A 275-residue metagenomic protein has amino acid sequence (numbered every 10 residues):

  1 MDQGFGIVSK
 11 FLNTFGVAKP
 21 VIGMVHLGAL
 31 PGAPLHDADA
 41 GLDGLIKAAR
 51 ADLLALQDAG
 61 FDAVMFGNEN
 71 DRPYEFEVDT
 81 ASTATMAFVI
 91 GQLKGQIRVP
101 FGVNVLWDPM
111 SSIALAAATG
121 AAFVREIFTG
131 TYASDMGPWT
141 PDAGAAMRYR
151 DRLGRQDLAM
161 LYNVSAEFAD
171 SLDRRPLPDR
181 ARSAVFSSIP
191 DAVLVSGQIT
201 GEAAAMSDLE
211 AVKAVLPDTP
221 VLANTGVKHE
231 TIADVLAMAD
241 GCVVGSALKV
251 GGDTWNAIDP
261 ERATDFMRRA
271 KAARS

Functional and structural regions predicted by a protein language model:
M1-D39, A146-M147, D151-R152: N-terminal amphipathic alpha-helix/helix-capping segment at the start of soluble metabolic enzymes
V21-V25, V64-F66, F101-V103, V124-E126 (+4 more regions): Hydrophobic faces of well-ordered beta-strands that scaffold small-molecule active sites in alpha/beta enzyme cores
H26-A49, F101-D108, Y162-P178, A223-H229: Active-site mouth loops of central-metabolism enzymes
L27-L30, S111, A117-A192: Conserved anion-binding
F61-T85, T131-D135, P190-A203, G251-D253: Glycine-rich, proline-tolerant flexible connector loops at the mouths of alpha/beta enzymes
E75-V103, A143-M160, A204-K228, E261-S275: Alpha-helix-loop-beta-strand connector modules within alpha/beta enzyme cores
D108-G120, D179-R180, V215, A223 (+1 more regions): Catalytic cores of alpha/beta
T119-G137, S188-T200, T225-K228, M238-P260: Glycine-rich phosphate-binding active-site loops on the catalytic face of alpha/beta enzymes
